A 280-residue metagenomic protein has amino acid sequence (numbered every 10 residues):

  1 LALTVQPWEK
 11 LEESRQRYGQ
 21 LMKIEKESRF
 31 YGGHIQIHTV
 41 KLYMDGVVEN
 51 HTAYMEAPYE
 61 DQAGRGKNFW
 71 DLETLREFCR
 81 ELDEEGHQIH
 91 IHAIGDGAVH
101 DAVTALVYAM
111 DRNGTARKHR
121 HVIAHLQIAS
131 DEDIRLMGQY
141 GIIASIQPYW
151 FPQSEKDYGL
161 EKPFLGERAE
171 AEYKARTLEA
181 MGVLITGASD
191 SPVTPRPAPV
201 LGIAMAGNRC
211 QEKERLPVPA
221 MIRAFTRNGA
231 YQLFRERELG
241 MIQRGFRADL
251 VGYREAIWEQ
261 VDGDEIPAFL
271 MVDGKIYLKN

Functional and structural regions predicted by a protein language model:
L1-D96, H100, T104, L136-I143 (+1 more regions): Metal-coordinating catalytic core of metallo-dependent amide/deamination hydrolases
L1-K41, R120-D131, D157, K162-L184: Phosphate/diphosphate-binding loops
P7-E12, D61, S130, A256-I257 (+1 more regions): Serine/threonine-rich low-complexity intrinsically disordered regions
H34, D262-G263: Short solvent-exposed loop/turn micro-motifs enriched in small/polar/acidic residues
E49, Y277-L278: Short, isolated positions in well-ordered beta-strands
R80-I89, G97-H121, D131, R135 (+2 more regions): His/Asp/Glu-enriched, well-ordered alpha-helical/loop segment that forms or immediately abuts the divalent-metal
